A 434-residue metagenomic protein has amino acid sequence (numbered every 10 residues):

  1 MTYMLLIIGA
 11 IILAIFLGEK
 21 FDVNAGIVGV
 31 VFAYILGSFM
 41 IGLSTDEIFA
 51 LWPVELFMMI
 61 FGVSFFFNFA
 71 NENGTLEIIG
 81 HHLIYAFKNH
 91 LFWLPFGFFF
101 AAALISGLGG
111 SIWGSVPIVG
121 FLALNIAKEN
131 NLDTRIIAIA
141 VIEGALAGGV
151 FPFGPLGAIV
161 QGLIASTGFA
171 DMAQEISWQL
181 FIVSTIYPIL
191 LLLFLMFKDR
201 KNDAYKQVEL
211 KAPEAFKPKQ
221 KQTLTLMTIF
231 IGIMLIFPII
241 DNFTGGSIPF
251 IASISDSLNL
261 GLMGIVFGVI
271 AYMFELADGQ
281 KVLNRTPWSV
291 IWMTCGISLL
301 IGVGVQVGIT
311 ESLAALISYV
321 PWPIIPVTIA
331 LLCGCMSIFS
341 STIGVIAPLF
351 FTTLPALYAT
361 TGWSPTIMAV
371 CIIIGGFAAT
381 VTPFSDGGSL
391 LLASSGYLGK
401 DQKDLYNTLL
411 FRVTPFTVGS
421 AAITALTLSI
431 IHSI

Functional and structural regions predicted by a protein language model:
M1-M59, F67, I182, I189-I309 (+1 more regions): Hydrophobic transmembrane alpha-helices of multi-pass small-molecule transporters
M4-G9, I27-V30, F92-F100, G114 (+9 more regions): Hydrophobic alpha-helical transmembrane segments
A14-V23, A101-S111, I142-F151, L331-V345 (+1 more regions): Transmembrane alpha-helix interface/packing and boundary motifs in multi-pass membrane proteins, characterized by
L43-N130, I137, Q280-A359: Membrane-embedded alpha-helical segments and adjacent helix-loop junctions characteristic of multi-pass solute
E55-G62, E175-I189, S255-N259, T366-T382: Alpha-helical transmembrane segments
I60, N68-N73, H90, L94 (+8 more regions): Transmembrane alpha-helical segments of multi-pass membrane transport proteins and ion-pumping complexes
I126-K217, S364-C371, S389-I434: Membrane-core helix-loop-helix motifs of multi-pass transport proteins
